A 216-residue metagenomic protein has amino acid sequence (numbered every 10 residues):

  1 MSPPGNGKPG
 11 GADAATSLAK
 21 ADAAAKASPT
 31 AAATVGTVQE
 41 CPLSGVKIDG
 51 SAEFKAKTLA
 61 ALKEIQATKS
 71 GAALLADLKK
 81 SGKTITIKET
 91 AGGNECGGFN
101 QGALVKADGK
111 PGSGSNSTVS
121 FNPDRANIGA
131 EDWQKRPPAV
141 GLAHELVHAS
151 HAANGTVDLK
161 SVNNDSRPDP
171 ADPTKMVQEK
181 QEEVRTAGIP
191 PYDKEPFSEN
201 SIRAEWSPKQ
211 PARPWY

Functional and structural regions predicted by a protein language model:
M1-T30, W215-Y216: Non-Sec secretion/translocation targeting segments of pathogen effectors
S2-N6, A153-Y216: Active-site or metal-binding loop neighborhoods of secreted/extracellular toxin and effector enzymes
S17-A21, A25, A31-G36, A60 (+5 more regions): Intrinsically disordered, low-complexity segments enriched in small/polar and acidic residues
Q39-S117: Auxiliary, metal-adjacent structural segments of Zn-dependent hydrolase domains
V46-A52, A126-W133, P173: Second-shell loop/turn segments in exported
F54-A61, K135-A139, A143-L146, E182: Stable alpha-helical elements in mature extracytoplasmic
K63-G71, V147-G155, P191: Sec-exported extracytoplasmic/periplasmic mature domains
N94-V140, A149-A153: Active-site scaffold of zinc-dependent metalloenzymes
